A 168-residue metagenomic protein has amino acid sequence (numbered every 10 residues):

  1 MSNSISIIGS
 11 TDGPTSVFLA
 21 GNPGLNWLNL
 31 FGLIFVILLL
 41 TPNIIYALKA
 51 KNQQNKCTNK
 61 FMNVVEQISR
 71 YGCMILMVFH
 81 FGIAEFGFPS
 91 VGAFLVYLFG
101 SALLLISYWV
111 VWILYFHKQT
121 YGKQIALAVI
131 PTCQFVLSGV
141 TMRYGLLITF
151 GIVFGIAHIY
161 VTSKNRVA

Functional and structural regions predicted by a protein language model:
M1-N3, N22-L33, F79-L95, L137-I148: Helix-coil boundary and interhelical linker segments in multi-pass alpha-helical membrane proteins
S2-N22: Alpha-helical membrane segments and immediately flanking helix-loop junctions that form or couple to the substrate/ion
F31-K49: N-terminal signal-anchor/start-transfer transmembrane helix
I44-F61: Membrane-interface helix-loop junction between the first two transmembrane segments
L48-N52, I83-E85, V110-K118, T141: Juxtamembrane "helix-exit" motif on the non-cytosolic side of transmembrane helices
C57-L95: Membrane-helix boundary elements
F86-L98, L127-V136, G155-A168: Alpha-helical membrane-embedding segments and immediately adjacent membrane-interface amphipathic helices
G100-W112, T120-G145, T149-A157: Hydrophobic alpha-helical membrane segments
